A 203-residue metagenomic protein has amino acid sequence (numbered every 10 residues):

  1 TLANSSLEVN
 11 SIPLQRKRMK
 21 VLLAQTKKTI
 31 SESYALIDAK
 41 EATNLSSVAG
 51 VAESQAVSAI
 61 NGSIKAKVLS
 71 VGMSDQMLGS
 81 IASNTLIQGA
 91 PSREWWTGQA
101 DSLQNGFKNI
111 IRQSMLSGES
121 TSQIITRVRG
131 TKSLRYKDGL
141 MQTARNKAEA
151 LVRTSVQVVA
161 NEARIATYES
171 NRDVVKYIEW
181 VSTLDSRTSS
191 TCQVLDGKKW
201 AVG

Functional and structural regions predicted by a protein language model:
T1-D138: N-terminal leader/targeting and assembly helices and adjacent pre-domain segments
T1-V51, D138, Q142, A150 (+1 more regions): Activation/maturation switch segments at domain boundaries
